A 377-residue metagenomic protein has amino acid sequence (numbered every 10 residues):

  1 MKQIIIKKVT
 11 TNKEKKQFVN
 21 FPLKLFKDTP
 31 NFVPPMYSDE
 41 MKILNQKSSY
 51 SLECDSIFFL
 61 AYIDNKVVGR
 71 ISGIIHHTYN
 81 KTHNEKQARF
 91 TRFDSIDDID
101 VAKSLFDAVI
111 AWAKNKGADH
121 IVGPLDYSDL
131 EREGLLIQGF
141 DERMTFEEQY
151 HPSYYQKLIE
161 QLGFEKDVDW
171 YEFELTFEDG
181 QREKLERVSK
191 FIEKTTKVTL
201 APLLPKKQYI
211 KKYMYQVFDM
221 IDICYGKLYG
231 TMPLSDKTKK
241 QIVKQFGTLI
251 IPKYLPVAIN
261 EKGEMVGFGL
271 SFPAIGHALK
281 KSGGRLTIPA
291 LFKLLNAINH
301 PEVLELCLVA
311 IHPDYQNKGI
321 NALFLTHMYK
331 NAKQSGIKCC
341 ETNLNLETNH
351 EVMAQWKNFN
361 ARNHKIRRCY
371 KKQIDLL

Functional and structural regions predicted by a protein language model:
Q3-I4, Q149-Y229: Acyltransferase donor/substrate-recognition loop-hinge adjacent to the catalytic core
P22-I63, I71-K81, P205-V309: A conserved beta-strand-loop-helix scaffold within acyl/acetyltransferase catalytic domains
H77, Y127-E131, I275-H277, T348 (+1 more regions): Feature marks short, surface-exposed loop/turn motifs that line or immediately flank catalytic pockets and channel
T82-G163, S282-N358: Acyl-donor binding region in acyl/amide transferases
L175-E178, K371-L377: Short beta-strand-to-coil "C-cap" segments at the C-terminal boundary of structured domains/repeats, marking
